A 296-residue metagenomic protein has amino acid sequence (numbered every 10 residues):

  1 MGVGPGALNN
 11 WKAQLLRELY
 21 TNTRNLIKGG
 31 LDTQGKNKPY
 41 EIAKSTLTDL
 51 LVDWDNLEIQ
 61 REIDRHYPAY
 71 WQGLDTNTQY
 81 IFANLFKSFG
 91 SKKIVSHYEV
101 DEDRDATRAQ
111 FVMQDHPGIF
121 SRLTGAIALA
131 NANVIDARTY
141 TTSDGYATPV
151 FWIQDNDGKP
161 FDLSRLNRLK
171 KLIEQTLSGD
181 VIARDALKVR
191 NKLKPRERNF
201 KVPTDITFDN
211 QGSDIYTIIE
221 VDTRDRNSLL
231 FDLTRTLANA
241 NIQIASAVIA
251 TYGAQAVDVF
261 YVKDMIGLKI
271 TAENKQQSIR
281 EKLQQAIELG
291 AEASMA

Functional and structural regions predicted by a protein language model:
G2-A296: Regulatory modules associated with amino-acid/nitrogen control
